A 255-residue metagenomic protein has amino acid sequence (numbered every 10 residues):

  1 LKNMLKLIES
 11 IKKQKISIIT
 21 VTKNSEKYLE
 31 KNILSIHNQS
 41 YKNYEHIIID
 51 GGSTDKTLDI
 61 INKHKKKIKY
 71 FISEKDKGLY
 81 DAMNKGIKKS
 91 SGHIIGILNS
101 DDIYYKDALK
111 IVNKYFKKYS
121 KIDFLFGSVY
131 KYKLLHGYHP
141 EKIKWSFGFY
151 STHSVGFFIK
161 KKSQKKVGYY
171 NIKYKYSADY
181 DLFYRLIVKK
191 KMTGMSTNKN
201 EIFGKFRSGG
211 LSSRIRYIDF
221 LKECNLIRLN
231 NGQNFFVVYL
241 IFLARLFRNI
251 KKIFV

Functional and structural regions predicted by a protein language model:
L1-N38: N-proximal low-complexity "stem/linker" segments adjacent to membrane-targeting elements
Q14-S17, E45, D181: Cell-envelope/extracellular polymer assembly enzymes that use nucleotide-activated donors
Y44-G52, I72-S73: Short beta-strand/loop segment that forms part of the nucleotide-sugar
D50-D59, N99-D102: A conserved acidic beta->alpha catalytic loop
S73-S90: Glycine-rich, basic loop-to-helix element that forms the pyrophosphate-binding segment of sugar-nucleotide handling
I95: Short aromatic/hydrophobic "clamp" motif used to bind/position activated sugar donors
I103, D107-Y138: Conserved donor NDP-sugar-binding/catalytic core segment of glycosyltransferases
Y138-F220: Conserved nucleotide-sugar donor-binding catalytic segment
